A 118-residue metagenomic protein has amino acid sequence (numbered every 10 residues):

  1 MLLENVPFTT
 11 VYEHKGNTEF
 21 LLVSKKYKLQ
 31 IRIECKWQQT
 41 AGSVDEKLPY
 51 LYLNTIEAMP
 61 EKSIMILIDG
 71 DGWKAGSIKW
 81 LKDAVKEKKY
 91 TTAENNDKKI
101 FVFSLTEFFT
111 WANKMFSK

Functional and structural regions predicted by a protein language model:
M1-K26: Active-site metal-binding core of divalent-cation-utilizing nuclease and nuclease-like domains
Y12-E13, I31, Q39-Y50, A75-G76: Active-site-adjacent loop/helix micro-motif of nuclease/hydrolase catalytic cores
F20-L22, L29-Q39: Conserved catalytic cores of phosphodiester-cleaving nucleases, focusing on short active-site segments
K25-K28, E94-N96: Short, solvent-exposed loop/turn segments that connect beta-strands within catalytic domains and beta-strand-rich
Q30-R32, P60-D71: Hydrophobic beta-strand segments of well-ordered beta-sheets in folded domains
Y50-L53, E57, W80: Alpha-helical scaffolding segments of alpha/beta enzyme cores, especially the outer helices of TIM-barrel or partial
N54-K62, Y90-T91: Arginine/glycine-rich "motif VI" loop of SF2 helicases in the C-terminal RecA-like domain
I66-K118: Domain-level recognition of nuclease-like catalytic cores that cleave nucleotide substrates
